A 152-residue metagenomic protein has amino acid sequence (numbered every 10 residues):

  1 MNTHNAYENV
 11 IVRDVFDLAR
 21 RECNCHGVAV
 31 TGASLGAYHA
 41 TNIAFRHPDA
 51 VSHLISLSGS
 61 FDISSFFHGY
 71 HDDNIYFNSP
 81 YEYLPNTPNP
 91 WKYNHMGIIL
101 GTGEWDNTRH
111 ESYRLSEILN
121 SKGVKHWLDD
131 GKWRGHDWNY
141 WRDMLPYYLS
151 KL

Functional and structural regions predicted by a protein language model:
M1-L152: Non-catalytic cap/lid and distal C-terminal segments of serine-dependent acyl enzymes
